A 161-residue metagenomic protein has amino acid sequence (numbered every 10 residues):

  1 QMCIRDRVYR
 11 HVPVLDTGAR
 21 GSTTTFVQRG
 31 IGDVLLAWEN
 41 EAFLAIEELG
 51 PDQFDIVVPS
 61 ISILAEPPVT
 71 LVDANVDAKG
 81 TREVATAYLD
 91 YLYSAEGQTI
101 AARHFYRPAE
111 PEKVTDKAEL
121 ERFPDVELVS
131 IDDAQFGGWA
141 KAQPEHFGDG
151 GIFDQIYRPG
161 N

Functional and structural regions predicted by a protein language model:
Q1, R5-P59: Ligand-binding pocket segment of bilobal, Venus flytrap-like solute-binding proteins
R10-H11, D73-V76: Conserved short-loop catalytic and cofactor-binding motifs
L15-A19, L35, P59-S62, A78-A85 (+1 more regions): Solvent-exposed, acidic/flexible segments
G21-T24, L71-D73, Y106: N-terminal low-complexity, Ser/Thr/acidic repeat segments characteristic of secreted and surface-exposed proteins
N40-L44, S62-L64, N75-D77, Y106-R107: Solvent-exposed loop/turn segments at secondary-structure junctions within structured extracellular/periplasmic domains
E48-L49, I61-I63, K117-F123: A generic structural signal for short, solvent-exposed coil/turn residues that cap or connect secondary-structure
A65-V69: Small-molecule pocket liners
N75-N161: Extracellular/periplasmic juxtamembrane helices and adjacent flexible linkers that interface with membrane partners
